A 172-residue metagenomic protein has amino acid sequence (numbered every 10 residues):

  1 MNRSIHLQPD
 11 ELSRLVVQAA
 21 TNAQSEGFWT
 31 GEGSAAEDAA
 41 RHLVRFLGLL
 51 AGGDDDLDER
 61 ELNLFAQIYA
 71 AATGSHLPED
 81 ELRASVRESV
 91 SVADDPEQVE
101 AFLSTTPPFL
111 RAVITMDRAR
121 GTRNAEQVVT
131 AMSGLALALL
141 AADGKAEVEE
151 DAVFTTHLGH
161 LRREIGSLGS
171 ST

Functional and structural regions predicted by a protein language model:
M1-L50, D56-T172: Small-residue-enriched hydrophobic alpha-helices in membranes
